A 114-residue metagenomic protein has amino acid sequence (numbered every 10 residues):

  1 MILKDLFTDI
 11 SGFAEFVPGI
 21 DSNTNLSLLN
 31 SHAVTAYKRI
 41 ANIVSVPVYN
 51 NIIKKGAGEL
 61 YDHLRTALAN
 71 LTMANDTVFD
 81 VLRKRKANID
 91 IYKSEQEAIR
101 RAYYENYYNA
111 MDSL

Functional and structural regions predicted by a protein language model:
M1-R65, F79-L114: Conserved short "hinge" loops at termini or chain/domain junctions
L68: Catalytic-loop motifs flanking and including active-site residues across diverse enzymes
